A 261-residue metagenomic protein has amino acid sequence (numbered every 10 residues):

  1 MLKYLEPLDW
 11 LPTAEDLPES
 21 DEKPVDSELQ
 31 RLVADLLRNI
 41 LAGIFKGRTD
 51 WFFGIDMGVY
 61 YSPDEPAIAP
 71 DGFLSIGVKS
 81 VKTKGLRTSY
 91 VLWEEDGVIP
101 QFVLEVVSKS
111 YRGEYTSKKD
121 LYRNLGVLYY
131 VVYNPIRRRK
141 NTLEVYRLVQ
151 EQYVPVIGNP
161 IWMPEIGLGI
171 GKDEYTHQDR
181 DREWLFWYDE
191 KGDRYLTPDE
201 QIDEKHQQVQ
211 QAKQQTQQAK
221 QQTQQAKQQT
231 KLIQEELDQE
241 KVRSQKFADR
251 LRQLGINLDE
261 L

Functional and structural regions predicted by a protein language model:
L2-E22, G43, M57-D64, P70 (+3 more regions): C-terminal interaction segment
S27-I55, Y61-A69, F73: Acidic-basic catalytic patches of nuclease active cores, encompassing PD-(D/E)XK and other metal-cofactor nuclease
L128: Short acidic/polar active-site loop segments enriched in Thr and Asp
V132: Short beta-strand and adjacent tight-turn residues that come in two discontinuous sequence segments and form the edges
